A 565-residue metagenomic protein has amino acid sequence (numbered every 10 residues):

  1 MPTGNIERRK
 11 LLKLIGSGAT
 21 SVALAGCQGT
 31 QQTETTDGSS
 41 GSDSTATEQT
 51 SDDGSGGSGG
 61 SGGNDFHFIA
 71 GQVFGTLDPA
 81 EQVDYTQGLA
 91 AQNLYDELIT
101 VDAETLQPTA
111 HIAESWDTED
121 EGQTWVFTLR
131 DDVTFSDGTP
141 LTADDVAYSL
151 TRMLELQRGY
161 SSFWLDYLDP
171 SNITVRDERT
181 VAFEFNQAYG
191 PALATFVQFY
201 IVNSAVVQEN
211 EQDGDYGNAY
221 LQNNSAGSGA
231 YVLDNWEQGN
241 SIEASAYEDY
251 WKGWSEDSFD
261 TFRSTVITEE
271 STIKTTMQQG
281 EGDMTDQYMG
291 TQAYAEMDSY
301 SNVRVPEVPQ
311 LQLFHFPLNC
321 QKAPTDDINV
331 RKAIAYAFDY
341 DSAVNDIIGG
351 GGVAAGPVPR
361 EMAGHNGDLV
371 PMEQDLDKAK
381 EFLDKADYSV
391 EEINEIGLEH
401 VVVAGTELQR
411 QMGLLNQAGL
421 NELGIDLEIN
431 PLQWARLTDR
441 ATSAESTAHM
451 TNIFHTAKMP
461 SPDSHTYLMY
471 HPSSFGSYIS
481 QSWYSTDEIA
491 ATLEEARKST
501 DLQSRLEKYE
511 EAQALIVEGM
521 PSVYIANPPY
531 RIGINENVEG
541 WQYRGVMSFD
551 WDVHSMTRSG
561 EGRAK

Functional and structural regions predicted by a protein language model:
M1-G62: Haloarchaeal acidic low-complexity proteome signature biased toward cell-envelope/secretome components but also
P2, I6, S17-S21, Q28 (+5 more regions): Detector for C-terminal structural segments
L14, F68, Q238, F262 (+2 more regions): Ligand/substrate-recognition segments at binding pockets and active sites
Q87-D120, L156, F199-S228, E248-T261 (+8 more regions): Short, solvent-exposed loop/beta-turn-alpha elements that line the ligand-binding surface or hinge of extracytoplasmic
E114-G159, P324: Aromatic- and charge-enriched surface segment that lines or borders ligand/interaction sites
T142-S149, E178-E184, G229-A230, F259-T261 (+5 more regions): Alpha-helical secondary-structure segments
L165-N210, N235: Surface-exposed binding/hinge segments that line and control ligand-binding clefts or catalytic entry sites
A219, Y247-E296, E307, D426: Ligand-site clamp/hinge motif
